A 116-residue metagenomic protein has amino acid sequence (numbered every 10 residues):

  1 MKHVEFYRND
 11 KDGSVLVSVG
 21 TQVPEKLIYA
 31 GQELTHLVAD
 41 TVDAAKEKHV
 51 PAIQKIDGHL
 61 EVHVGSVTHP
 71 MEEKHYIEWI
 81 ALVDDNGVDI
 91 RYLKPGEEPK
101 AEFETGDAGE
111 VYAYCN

Functional and structural regions predicted by a protein language model:
R8-D12, L27-A30, C115: Short cysteine-rich clusters marking metal-coordination/redox-active sites
Q22-H36: Cysteine-rich micro-motifs
E33-K48: Short metal-binding segments enriched for Cys and/or His
G58-E61: Structural beta-strand segments of beta-rich domains
V64-E72: Short amphipathic, basic-aromatic surface patches that mediate peripheral association with negatively charged
Y76-N86: Extended low-complexity, serine/threonine- and proline-enriched intrinsically disordered segments
P99-F103: Short strand-edge motifs at loop-to-beta-strand transitions and within beta-strands of extracellular beta-rich domains
A108-N116: Short, aromatic- and glycine-rich surface loops/edge beta-strands on solvent-exposed regions
